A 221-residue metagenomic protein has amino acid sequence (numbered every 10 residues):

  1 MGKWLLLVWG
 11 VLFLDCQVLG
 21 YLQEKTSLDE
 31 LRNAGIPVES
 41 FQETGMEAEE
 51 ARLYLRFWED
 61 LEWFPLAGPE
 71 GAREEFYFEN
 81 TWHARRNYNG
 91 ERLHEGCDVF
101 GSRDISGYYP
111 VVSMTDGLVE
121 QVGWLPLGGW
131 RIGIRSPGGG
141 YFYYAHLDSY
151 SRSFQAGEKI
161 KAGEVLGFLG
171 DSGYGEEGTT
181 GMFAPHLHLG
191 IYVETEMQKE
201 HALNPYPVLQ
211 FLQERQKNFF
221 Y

Functional and structural regions predicted by a protein language model:
G2-V18: Hydrophobic membrane-insertion alpha-helices, especially the h-region of bacterial N-terminal signal peptides
L19-W130, A162, G175, Q213-Y221: Surface-exposed, glycine-biased beta-strand/turn segments
E91-D104, G133-G140, I191-L203: Small beta-barrel nucleic-acid-binding modules, principally OB-folds
F100, R135, A145-D148, K161 (+2 more regions): Residue-level detector of conserved, well-ordered beta-strand and adjacent loop positions that form binding/recognition
V112-S153, T180, A184-P185: Zn2+-dependent peptidoglycan hydrolase active-site motif and core
R131-I134, K161-E177: Short hydrophobic beta/alpha edge segments that flank linear recognition/processing sites
F154-K159: Short nucleic-acid-contacting surface segments enriched for D/E, G, S/T with interspersed K/R
K161, F168, M182-Y221: Acidic, glycine-rich catalytic/binding loops that coordinate metals and/or anionic ligands
